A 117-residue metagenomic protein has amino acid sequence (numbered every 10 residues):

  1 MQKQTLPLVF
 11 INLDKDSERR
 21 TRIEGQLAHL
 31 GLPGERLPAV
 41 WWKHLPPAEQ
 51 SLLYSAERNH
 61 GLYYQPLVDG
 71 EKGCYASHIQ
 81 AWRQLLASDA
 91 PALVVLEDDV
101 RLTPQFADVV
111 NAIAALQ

Functional and structural regions predicted by a protein language model:
M1-L96, V100-Q117: An acidic/histidine-cluster motif and surrounding catalytic segment that typifies divalent-metal-assisted enzyme active
